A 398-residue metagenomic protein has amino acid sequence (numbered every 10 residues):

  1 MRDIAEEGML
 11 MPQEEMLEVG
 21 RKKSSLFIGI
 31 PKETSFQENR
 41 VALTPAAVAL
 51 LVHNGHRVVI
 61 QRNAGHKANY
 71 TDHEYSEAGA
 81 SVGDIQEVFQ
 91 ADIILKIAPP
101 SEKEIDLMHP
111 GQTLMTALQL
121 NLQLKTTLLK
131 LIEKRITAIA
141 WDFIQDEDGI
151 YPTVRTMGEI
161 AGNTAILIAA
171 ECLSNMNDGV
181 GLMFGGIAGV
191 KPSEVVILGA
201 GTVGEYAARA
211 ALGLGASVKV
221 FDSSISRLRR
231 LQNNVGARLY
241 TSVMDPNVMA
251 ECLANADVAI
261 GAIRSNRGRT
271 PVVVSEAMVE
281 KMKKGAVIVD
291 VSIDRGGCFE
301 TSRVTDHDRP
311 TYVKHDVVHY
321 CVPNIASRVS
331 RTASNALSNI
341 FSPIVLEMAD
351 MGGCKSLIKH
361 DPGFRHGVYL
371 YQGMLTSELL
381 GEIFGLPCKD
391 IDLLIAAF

Functional and structural regions predicted by a protein language model:
M1-F27, E33, E102-S193, V322: Glycine/serine-rich phosphate-binding loop and adjoining beta1-alpha1 elements at the start of nucleotide-handling
Q13-K130, K134: An N-terminal-biased, well-structured beta-alpha scaffold segment characteristic of Rossmann-like dinucleotide-binding
P31-K32, F36-G65, M176-R264: Glycine-rich phosphate/diphosphate-binding loop of Rossmann-like nucleotide-binding domains
V48, D72, L128, I166 (+5 more regions): Generic hydrophobic/aromatic pocket-lining and core-packing "Φ" positions
H53-R57, A80-S81, I93, E133-T137 (+9 more regions): Generic secondary-structure signature for well-ordered alpha-helical cores
P99, I160, G201-T202: Residue-level detector of alpha-helix initiation sites
D142-I168, C172-M183, I293, C298-F398: Adenosine-phosphate binding glycine-rich loop
N233-H315: Rossmann-like adenosine-cofactor binding region
